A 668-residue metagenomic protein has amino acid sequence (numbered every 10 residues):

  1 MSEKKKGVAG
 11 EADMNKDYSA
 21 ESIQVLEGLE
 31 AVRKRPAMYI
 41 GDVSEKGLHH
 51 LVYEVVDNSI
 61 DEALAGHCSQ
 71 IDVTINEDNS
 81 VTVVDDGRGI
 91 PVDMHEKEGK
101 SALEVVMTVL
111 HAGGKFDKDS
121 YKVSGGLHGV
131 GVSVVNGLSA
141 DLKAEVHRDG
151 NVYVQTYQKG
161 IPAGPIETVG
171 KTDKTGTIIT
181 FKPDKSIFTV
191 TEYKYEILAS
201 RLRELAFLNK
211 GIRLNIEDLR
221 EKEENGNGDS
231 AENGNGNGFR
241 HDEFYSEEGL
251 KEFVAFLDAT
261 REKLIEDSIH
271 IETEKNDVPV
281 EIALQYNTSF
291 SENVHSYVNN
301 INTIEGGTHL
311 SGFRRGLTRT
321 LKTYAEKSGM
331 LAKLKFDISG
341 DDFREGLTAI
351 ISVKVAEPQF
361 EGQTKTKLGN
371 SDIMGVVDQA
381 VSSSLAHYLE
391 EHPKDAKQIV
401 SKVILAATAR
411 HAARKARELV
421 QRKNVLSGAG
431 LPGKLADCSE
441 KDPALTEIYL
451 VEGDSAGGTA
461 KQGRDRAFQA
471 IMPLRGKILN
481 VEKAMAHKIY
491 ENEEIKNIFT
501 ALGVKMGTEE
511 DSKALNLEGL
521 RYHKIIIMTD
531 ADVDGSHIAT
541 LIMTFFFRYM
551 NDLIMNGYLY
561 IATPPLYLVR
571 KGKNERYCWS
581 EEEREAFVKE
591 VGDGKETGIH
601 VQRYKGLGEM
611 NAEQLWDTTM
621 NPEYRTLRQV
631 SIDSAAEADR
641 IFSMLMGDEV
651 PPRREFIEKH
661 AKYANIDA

Functional and structural regions predicted by a protein language model:
S2-S22, L29, L51-Y53, D61-A63 (+12 more regions): GHKL-family ATPase ATP-binding module
K34-Y53: Conserved short strand/loop->alpha-helix "switch" segment adjacent to the catalytic nucleotide/phosphoryl-transfer site
G89-M94: A short glycine-centered beta->alpha linker in the GHKL/HATPase_c
H95-E96, L103: Short adenine-binding "F-helix/F-box" segment of the Bergerat
E96, E361-M374, Y577-E583, F587-V588: Helical (often loop-to-helix) elements that flank the catalytic cores of nucleotide-handling enzymes
T408-S427, D442-E447, G458, Q462-R464 (+2 more regions): C-terminal interaction appendages of subunits in large macromolecular complexes
